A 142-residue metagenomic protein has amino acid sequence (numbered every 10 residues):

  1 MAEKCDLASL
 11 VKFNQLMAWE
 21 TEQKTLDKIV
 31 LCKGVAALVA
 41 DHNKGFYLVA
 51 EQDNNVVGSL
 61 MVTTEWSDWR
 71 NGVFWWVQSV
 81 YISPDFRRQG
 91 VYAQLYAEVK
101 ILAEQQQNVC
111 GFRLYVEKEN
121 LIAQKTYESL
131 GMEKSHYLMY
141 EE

Functional and structural regions predicted by a protein language model:
M1-K12: A short beta-loop-alpha structural element at the N-terminal edge of CoA-dependent acyl/N-acetyltransferase catalytic
Q15-A36: Conserved GNAT-fold acetyl-CoA-binding loop/helix
A37-V49: A short helix-loop-beta-strand connector motif used in the catalytic cores of GNAT acetyltransferases and, in some
V49, N55-T64: Conserved beta-strand in the GNAT
G72-P84: Conserved acetyl-CoA binding element of GNAT-fold acetyltransferases
I82, R88-I101, K125-S129: Conserved acetyl-CoA-binding loop-helix of GNAT-fold acetyltransferases
A93, K118-L138: Conserved active-site alpha-helix within GNAT-family acetyltransferase domains
E104-Y115: Conserved GNAT acetyl-CoA-binding A-motif
